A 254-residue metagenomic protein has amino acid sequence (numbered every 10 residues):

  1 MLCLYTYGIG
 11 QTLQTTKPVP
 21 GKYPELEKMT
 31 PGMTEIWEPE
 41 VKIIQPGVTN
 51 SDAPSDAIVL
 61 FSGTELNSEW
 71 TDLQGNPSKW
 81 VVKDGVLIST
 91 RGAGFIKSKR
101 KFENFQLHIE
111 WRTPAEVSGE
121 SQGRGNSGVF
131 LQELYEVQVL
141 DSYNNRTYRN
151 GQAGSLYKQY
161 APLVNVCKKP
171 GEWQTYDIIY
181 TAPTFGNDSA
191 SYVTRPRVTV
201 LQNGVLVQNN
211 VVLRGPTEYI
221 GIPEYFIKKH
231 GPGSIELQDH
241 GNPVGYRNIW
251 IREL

Functional and structural regions predicted by a protein language model:
M1-T12: Bacterial Sec-dependent N-terminal signal peptides
Q11-L254: Carbohydrate-interacting regions of secretory-pathway proteins
